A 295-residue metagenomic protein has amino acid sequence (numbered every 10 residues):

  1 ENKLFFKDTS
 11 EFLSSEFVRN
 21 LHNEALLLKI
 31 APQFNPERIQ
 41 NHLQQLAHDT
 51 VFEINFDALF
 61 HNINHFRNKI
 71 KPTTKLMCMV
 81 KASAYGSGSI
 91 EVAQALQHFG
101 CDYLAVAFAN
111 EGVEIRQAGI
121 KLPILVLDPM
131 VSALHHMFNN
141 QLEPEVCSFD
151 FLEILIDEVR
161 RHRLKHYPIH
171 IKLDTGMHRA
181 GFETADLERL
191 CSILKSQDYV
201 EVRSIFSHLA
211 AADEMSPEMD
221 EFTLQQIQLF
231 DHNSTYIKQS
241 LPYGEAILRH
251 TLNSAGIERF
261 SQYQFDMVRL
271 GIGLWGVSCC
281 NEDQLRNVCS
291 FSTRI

Functional and structural regions predicted by a protein language model:
E1, A105-V106, I205: Short internal beta-strands
E1, P32-Q33, A109-E111, D128-S132 (+1 more regions): Short, polar loop motifs at secondary-structure junctions
E1-H61, A109: ATP-dependent carboxylate-amine ligase
N2-K7, A47-H48, K121-M130, E143-S148 (+2 more regions): Short hydrophobic/aromatic-enriched beta-strand-loop microsegments
V51, A58-K69, A82-F99, D157-R163 (+2 more regions): Active-site loop/helix belt of alpha/beta enzymes
N68-L142, V146-L155: N-terminal active-site wall of soluble small-molecule enzyme domains
L76, I124, P144, I169 (+2 more regions): Hydrophobic/aromatic residues located in beta-strands of well-ordered beta-sheets within soluble catalytic
